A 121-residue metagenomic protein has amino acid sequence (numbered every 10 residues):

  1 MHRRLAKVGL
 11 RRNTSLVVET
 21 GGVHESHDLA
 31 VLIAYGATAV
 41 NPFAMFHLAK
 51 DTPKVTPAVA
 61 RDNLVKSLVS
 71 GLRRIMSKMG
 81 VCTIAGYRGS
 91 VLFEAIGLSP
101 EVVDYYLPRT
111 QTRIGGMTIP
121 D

Functional and structural regions predicted by a protein language model:
M1-L16, T20-R74, Q111: Catalytic or ion-translocation cores adjacent to nucleophile or general acid/base/metal-coordination motifs in diverse
L29, V55-D121: Flexible, glycine-rich loop/tail regions that form catalytic "lids" or insertion modules at the edges of active sites
